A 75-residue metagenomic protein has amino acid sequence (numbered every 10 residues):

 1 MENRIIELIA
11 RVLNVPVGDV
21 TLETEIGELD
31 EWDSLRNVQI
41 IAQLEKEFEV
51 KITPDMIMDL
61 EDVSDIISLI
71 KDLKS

Functional and structural regions predicted by a protein language model:
M1-G18, D72: Thiotemplate assembly-line natural product biosynthesis machinery
E2, N37, V50: Functionally critical, cavity-lining and gating residues within the transmembrane helices of 12-TM secondary
V12-E31, E47-D59: Phosphopantetheine carrier-protein modules
S34-I40: Amphipathic alpha-helical interaction surfaces in cytosolic regulatory modules
D62-V63: Flexible "arm" and connector segments at domain edges
